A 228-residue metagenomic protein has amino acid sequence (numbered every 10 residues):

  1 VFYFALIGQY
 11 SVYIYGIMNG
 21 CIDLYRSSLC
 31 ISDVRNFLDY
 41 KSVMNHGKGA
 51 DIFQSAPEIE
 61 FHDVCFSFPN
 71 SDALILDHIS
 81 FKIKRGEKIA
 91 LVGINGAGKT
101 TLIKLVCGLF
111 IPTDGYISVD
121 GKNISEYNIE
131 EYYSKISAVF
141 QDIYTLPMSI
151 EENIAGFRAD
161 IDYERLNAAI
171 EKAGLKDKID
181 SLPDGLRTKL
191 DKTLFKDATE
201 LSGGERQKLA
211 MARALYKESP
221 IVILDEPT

Functional and structural regions predicted by a protein language model:
V1, D23-R26, V43, C65-S67 (+1 more regions): An intracellular "coupling" helix at the cytosolic face of ABC transporter transmembrane type-1 domains
V1-Q9, I14, I59: A hydrophobic transmembrane-helix motif
L6, Y13, C30-D33, F37 (+3 more regions): Generic recognition of well-ordered alpha-helical segments
Q9-D39, G47: Cytosolic ends of transmembrane helices, especially the final helix of ABC transmembrane type-1 domains
G16-G20, M44-G47, D63, G156 (+1 more regions): General structural signal for alpha-helix termini and helix-helix connectors
N36-D39, V43, L175, F195: Non-catalytic alpha-helical coupling and interface elements of nucleotide-dependent molecular machines and regulators
L38-S55, S118: Short, flexible cytosolic linker that couples an ABC transmembrane/permease module to its adjacent nucleotide-binding
I52-T228: ABC-type nucleotide-binding domain
